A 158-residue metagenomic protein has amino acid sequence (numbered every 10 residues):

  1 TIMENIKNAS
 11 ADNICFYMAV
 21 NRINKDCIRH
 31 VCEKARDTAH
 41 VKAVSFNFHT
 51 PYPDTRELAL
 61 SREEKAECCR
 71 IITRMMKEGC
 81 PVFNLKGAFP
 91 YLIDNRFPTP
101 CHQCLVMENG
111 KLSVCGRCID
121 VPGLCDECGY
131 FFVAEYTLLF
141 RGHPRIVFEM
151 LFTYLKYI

Functional and structural regions predicted by a protein language model:
T1-N109, R117-G123, R141, I146: Radical SAM enzyme [4Fe-4S]-AdoMet core and its adjacent flexible, acidic and glycine-rich loops/tails across
C118-I158: Radical SAM enzyme core and accessory elements
